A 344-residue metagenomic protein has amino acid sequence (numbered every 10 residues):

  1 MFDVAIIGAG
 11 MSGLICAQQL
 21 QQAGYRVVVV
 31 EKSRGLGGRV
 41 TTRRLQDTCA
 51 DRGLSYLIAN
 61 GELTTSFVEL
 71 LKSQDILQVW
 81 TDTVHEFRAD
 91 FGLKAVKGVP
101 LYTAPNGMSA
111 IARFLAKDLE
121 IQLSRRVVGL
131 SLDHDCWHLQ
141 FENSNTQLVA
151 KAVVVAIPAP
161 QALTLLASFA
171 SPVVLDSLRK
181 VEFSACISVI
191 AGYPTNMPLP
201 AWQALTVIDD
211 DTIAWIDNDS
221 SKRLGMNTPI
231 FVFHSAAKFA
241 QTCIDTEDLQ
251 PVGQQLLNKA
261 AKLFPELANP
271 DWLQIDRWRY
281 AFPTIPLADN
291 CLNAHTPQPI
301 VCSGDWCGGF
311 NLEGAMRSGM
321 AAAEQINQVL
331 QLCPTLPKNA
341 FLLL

Functional and structural regions predicted by a protein language model:
F2-V29, A323-N327: N-terminal Rossmann-like FAD-binding beta1-loop-alpha1 element of flavoenzymes
Q19-L45: Glycine-rich FAD pyrophosphate-binding loop
G37, Q147-Q203, E266-A268: Central helical "cap/lid" subdomain
T42-V84: N-terminal FAD cofactor-binding segment of flavoenzymes
Y56-N60, L93-F114, T246-V252: Short beta-strand to alpha-helix junction loop
L123-H138: A conserved short coil-to-beta-strand element within the FAD-binding core of flavoproteins
I190-C243, P251, Q255, K259-F264: Active-site substrate-recognition segment that forms the wall of the catalytic cavity or substrate channel
Q254-P297: Flavin (FAD/FMN) cofactor-binding core of flavoprotein oxidoreductases
